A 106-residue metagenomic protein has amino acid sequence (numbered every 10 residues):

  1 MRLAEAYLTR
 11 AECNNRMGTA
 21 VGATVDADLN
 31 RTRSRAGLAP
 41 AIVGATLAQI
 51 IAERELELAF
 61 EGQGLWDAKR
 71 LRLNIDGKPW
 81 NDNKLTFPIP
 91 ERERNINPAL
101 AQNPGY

Functional and structural regions predicted by a protein language model:
M1-Y106: Acidic/polar-rich alpha-helix caps and helix-coil junctions
